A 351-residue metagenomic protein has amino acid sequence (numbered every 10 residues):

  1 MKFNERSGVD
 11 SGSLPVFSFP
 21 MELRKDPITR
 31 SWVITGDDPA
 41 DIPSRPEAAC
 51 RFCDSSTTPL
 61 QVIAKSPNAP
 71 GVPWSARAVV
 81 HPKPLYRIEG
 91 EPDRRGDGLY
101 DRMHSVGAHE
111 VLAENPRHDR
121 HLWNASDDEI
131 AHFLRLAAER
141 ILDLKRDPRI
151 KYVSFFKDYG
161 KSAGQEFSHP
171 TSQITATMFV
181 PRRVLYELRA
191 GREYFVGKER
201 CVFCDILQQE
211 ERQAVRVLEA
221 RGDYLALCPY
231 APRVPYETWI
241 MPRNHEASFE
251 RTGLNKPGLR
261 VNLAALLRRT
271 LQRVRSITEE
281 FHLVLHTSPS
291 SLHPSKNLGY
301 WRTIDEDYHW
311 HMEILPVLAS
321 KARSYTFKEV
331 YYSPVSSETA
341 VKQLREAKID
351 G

Functional and structural regions predicted by a protein language model:
M1-H169, T175-F249, Q272-V274, E280-L283 (+1 more regions): Active-site microenvironments that recognize anionic phosphate/pyrophosphate groups
H132, G258, N262-A265, R269 (+1 more regions): Generic recognition of stable, solvent-exposed alpha-helical segments in well-folded globular domains
L207, H245-A265: Double-stranded beta-helix
